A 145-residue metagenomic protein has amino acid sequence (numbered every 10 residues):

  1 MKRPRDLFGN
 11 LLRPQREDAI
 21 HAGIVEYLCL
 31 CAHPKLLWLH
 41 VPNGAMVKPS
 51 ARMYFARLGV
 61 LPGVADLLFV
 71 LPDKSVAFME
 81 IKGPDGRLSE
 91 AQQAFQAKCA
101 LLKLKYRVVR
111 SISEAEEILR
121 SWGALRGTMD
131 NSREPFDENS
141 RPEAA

Functional and structural regions predicted by a protein language model:
M1-A145: Catalytic phosphate/metal-binding cores of nucleic-acid and nucleotide-processing enzymes, i.e., regions that mediate
